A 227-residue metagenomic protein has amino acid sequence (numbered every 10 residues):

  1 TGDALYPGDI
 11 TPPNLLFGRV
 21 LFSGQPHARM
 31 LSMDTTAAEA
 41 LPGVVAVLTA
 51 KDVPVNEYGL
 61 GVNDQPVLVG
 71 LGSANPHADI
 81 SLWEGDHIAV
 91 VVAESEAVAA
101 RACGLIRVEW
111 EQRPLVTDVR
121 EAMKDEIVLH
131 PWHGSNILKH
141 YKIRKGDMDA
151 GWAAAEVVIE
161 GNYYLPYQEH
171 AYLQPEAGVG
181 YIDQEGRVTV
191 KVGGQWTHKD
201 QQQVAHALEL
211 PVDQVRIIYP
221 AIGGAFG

Functional and structural regions predicted by a protein language model:
T1-L138, I143, V158-G161: Flexible, low-hydrophobicity surface segments
E39, A205, E209-V212: Residue-level preference for well-ordered alpha-helical positions
T49-A50, D213-P220: Beta-strand segments within the central parallel beta-sheet cores of soluble alpha/beta enzyme folds
D52, G193-Q195, P220-I222: An acidic- and aromatic-residue-enriched active-site/binding cleft used to recognize and process polar
D147-L208: Conserved beta-alpha junction segments in alpha/beta enzyme cores
I182-Q184, Y219-I222: Short, histidine-centered active-site or binding-site loop motifs used for metal coordination, general acid-base
A225-G227: Thiamine diphosphate
